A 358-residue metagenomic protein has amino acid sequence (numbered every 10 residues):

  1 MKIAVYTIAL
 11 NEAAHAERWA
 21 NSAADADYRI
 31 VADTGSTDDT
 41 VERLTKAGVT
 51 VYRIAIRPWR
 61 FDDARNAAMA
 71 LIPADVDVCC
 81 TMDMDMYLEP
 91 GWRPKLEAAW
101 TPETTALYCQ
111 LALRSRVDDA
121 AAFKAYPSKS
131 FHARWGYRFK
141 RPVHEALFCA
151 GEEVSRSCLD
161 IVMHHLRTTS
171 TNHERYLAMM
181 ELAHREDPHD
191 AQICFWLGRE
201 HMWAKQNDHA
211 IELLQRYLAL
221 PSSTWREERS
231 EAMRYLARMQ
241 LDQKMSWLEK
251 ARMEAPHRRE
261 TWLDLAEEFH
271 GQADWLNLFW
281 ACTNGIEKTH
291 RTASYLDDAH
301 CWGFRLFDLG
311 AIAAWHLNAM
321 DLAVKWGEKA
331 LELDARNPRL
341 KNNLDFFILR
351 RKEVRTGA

Functional and structural regions predicted by a protein language model:
T7, A26-S36, Y52-I54: Short beta-strand/loop segment that forms part of the nucleotide-sugar
T7-D25: Short, well-formed alpha-helical segments that are part of the catalytic scaffolds of diverse glycosyltransferases
A14-E17, D38-A47, G91: Acidic helix N-cap motif at the loop->helix transition within catalytic regions of sugar-transfer enzymes
S22, A32-R43, I56, D83-M86: A conserved acidic beta->alpha catalytic loop
V41-L71: Conserved donor nucleotide-binding strand/loop of the catalytic core
D62-M69, C79, Y87-E212, R216: Catalytic-site signature of metal-activated, phosphate-bearing donor transferases, centered on the GT-A/GT-A-like
H201, M233, Q240, F269 (+2 more regions): Residue at a conserved register position within TPR or TPR-like alpha-solenoid repeats
